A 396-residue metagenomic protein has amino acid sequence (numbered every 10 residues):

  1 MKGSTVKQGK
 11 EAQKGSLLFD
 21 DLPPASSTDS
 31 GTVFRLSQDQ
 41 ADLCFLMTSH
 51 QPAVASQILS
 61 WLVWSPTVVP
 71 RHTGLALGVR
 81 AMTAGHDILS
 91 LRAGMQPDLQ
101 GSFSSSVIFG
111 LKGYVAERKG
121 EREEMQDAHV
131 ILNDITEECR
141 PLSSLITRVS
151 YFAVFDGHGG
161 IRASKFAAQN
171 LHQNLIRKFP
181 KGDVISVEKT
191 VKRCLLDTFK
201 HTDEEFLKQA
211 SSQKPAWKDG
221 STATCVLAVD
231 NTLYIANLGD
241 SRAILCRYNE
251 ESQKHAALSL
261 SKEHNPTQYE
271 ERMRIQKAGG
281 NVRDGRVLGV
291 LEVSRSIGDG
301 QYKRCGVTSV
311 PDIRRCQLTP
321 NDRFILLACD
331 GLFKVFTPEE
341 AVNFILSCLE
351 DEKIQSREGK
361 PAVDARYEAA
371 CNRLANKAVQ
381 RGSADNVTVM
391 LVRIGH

Functional and structural regions predicted by a protein language model:
M1-S37, L43-M47, A53-P66, H72-H396: PP2C/PPM-type serine/threonine phosphatase catalytic domain
